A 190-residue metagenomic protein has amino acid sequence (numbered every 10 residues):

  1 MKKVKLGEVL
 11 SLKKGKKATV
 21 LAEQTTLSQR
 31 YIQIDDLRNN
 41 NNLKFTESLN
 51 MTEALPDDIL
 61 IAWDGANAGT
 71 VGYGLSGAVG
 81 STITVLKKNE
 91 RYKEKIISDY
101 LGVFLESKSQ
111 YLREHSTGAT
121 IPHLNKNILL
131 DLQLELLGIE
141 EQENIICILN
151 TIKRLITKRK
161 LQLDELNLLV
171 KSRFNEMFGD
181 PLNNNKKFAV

Functional and structural regions predicted by a protein language model:
M1-K17, D131-I146, K158-V190: Non-catalytic DNA-recognition/assembly elements of restriction-modification systems
K2-K13, G74-S76, T84-L136: Basic, amphipathic alpha-helical recognition segments used for DNA target recognition
V4-I59, V190: Sequence-specific dsDNA recognition surfaces
Q33-L37, N50-E106: A short beta-sheet element
N41-N42, K95, E143: Short helix/loop capping segments that flank catalytic or ligand/cofactor-binding pockets
T82, T120-H123, I148, E165: Residue-level recognition of specific faces of alpha-helices
N89, F104, L155-K158, Q162: Histidine kinase transmitter module recognition
N150-K153: A specific heptad-register position in long alpha-helical coiled-coils used by two-component signaling proteins
